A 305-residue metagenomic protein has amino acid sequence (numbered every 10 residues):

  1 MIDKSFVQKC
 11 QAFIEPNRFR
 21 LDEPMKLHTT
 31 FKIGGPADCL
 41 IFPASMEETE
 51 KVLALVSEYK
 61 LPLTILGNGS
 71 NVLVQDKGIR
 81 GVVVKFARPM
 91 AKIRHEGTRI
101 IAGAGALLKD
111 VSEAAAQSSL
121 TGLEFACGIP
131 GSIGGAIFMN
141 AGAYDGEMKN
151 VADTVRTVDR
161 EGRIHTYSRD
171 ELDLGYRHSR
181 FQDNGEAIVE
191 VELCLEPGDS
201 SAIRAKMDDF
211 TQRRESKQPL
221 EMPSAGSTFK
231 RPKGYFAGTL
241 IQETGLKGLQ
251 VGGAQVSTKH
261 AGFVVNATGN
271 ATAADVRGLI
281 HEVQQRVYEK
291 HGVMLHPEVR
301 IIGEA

Functional and structural regions predicted by a protein language model:
M1, S5, K26, A44-E47 (+11 more regions): Conserved active-site and cofactor/substrate-binding residues in soluble primary-metabolism enzymes
I2-I133: Anion-binding (especially nucleotide phosphate/pyrophosphate-binding) glycine-rich loop and adjoining beta-alpha core
V7, Q11, T49-L53, S112-A115 (+5 more regions): A generic alpha-helix structural signal
F19, A91-H95, A152-V155, A254-V256: Generic structural motif
R20-L21, V158-R286, K290-A305: Phosphate/pyrophosphate- and phosphate-bearing ligand-binding catalytic cores of soluble enzymes
G34-G35, I41-M46, L73-A91, F138-R169 (+1 more regions): Structural signature of FAD isoalloxazine-binding scaffolds in flavoprotein oxidoreductases
Y59, L66-N68, V151, M222-P223 (+1 more regions): Short, basic and Ser/Thr-rich N-terminal targeting/leader segments
S112-D153, S224, T228: A gly/ser-rich beta-alpha-beta helix-loop segment of oxidoreductase catalytic cores
